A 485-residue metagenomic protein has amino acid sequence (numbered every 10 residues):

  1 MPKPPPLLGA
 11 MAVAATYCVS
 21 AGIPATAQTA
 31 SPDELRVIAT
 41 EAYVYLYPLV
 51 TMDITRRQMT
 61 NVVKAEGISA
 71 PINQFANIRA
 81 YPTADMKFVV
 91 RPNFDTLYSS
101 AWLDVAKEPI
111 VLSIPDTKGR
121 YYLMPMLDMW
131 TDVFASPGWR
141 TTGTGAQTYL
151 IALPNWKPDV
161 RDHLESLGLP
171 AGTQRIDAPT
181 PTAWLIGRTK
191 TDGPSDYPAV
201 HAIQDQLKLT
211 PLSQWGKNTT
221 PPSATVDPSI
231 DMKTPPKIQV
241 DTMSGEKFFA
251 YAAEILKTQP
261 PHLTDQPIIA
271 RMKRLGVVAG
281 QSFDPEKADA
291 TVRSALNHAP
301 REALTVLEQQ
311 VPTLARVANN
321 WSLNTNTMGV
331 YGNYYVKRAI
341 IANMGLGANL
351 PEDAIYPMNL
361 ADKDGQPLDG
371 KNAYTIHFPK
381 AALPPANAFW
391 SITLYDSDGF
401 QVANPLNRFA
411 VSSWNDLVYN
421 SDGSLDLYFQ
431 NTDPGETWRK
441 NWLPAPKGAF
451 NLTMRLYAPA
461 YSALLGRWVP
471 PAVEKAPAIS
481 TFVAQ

Functional and structural regions predicted by a protein language model:
M1-M11: Bacterial N-terminal signal peptides that target proteins for export
T16-A25: C-terminal segment of classical bacterial N-terminal signal peptides
A27-Q485: A compositional/structural signature for long, glycine/proline-rich flexible linkers and loops on extracytoplasmic
